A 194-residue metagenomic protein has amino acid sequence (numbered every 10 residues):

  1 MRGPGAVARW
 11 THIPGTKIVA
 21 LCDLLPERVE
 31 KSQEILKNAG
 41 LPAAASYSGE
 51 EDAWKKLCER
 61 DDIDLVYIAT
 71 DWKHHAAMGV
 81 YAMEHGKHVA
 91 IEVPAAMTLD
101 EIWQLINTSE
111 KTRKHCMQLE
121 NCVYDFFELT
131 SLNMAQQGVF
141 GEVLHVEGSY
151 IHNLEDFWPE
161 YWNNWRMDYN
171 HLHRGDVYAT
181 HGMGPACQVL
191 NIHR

Functional and structural regions predicted by a protein language model:
M1-H88, W103-H115: N-terminal glycine-/serine-/threonine-rich beta1-alpha1-beta2 phosphate-ribose binding loop of Rossmann-like
R2-G3, T112-M117, C122-R194: Predominantly a Rossmann-like dinucleotide-binding segment in NAD(P)-dependent oxidoreductases
A20, D100, Q136: FAD-dinucleotide binding site
V29, H75-A76, T98, F127-E128 (+1 more regions): Short, well-ordered alpha-helical microsegments
I68-T70, E92, L119-N121: Conserved beta-strand->loop/alpha-helix structural units within folded catalytic cores of enzymes with alpha/beta
W72, A95-A96, S149-L154: Short glycine-enriched loops at secondary-structure junctions
G86-T98: ADP-ribose/adenylate-binding Rossmann-like module
